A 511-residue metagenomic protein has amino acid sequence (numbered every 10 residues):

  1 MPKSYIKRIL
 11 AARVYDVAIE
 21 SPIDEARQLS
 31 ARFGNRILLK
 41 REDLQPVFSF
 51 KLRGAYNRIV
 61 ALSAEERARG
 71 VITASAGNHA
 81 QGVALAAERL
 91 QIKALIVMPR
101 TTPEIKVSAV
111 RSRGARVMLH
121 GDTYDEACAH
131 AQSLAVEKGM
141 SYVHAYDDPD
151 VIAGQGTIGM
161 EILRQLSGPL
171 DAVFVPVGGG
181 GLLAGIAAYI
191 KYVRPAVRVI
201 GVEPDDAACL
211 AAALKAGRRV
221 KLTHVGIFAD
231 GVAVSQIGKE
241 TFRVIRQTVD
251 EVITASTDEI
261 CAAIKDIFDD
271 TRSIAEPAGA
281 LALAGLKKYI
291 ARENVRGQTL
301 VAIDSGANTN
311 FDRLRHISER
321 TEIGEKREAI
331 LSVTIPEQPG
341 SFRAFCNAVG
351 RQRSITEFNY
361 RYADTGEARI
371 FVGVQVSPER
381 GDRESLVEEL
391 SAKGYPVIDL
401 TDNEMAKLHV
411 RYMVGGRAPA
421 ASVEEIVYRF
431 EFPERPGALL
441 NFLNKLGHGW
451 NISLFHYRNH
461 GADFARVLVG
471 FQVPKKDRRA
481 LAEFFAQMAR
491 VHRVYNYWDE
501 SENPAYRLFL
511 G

Functional and structural regions predicted by a protein language model:
M1-A438, K445-G511: PLP-dependent amino-acid enzyme catalytic core
